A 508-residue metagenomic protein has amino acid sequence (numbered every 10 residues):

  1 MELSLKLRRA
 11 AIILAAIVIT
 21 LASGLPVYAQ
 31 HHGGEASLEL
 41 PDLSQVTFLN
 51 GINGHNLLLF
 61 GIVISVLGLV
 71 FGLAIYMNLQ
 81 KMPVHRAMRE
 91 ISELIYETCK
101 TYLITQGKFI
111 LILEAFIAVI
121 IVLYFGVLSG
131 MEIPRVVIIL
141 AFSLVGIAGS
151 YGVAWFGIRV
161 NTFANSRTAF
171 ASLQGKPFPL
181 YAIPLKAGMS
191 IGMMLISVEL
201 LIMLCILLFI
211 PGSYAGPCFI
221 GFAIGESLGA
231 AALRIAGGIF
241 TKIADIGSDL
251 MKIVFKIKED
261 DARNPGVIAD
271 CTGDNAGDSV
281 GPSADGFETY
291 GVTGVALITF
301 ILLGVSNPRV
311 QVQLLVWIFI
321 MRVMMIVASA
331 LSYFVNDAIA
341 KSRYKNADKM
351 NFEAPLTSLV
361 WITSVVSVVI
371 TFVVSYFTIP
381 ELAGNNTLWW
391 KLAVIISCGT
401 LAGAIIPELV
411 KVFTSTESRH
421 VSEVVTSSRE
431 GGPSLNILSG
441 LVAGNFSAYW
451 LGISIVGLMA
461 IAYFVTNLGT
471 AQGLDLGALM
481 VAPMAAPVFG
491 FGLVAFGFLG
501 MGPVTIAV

Functional and structural regions predicted by a protein language model:
L3-V18, S23-V508: Hydrophobic packing and interface segments
